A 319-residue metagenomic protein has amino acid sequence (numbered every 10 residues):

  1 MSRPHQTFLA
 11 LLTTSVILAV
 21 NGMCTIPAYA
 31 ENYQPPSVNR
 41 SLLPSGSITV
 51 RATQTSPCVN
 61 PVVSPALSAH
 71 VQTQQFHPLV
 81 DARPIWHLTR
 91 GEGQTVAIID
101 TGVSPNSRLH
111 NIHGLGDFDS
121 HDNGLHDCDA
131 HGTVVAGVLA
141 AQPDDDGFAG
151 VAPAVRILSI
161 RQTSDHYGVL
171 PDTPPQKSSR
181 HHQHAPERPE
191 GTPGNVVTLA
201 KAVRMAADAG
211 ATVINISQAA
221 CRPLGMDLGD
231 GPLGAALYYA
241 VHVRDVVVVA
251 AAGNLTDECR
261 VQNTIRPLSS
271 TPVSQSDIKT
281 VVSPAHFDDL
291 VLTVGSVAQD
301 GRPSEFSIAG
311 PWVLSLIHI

Functional and structural regions predicted by a protein language model:
M1-N32: Secretory targeting and sorting signals
T25-G93, S107: Protease zymogen maturation seam
Q75-R83, F118-S120, A141, V196-V197 (+2 more regions): Short gly/ser/thr-rich secondary-structure transition/capping motifs
P84-V96, T101-G114, N123-N195, D289-L290 (+1 more regions): Subtilisin-like serine protease catalytic core
E92-T95, A154-R156, A209-I214, H242-V248 (+1 more regions): Loop/turn elements at helix/coil->beta-strand transitions in domains of secreted/extracellular proteins
G102-P105, D144-D145, T163-Y167, A219-L224 (+2 more regions): Solvent-exposed loop/turn segments at secondary-structure junctions within structured extracellular/periplasmic domains
Y167-S283: Substrate-binding/access-modulating region of protease and related hydrolase catalytic domains
H318-I319: Conserved small/polar residues in nucleotide/adenosyl-binding loops
